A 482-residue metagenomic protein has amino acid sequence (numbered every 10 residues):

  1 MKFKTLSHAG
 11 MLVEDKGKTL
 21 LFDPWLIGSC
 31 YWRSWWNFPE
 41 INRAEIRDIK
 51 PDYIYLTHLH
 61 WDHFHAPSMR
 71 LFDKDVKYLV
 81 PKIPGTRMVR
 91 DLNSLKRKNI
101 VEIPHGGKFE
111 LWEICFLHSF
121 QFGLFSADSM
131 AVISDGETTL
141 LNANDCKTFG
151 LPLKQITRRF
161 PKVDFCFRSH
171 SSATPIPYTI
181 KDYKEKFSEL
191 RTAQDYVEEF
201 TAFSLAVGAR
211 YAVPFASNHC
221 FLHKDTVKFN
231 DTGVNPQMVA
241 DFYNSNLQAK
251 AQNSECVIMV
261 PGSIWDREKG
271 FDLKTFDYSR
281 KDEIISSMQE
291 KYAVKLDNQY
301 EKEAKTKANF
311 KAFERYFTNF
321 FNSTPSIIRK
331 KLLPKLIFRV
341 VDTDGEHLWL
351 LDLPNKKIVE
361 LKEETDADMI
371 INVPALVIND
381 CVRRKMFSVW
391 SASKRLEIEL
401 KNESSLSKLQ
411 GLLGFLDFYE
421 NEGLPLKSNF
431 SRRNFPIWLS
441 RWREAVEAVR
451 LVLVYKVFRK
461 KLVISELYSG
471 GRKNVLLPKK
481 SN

Functional and structural regions predicted by a protein language model:
A9-E14, S129-I133: Short beta-strand scaffold segments in enzyme catalytic cores
K16-L59, A66-L71, T148-K162, L361 (+2 more regions): Pre-active-site segment of Zn-dependent metallo-hydrolases
L21-D23, P51-F64, L79-K82, L141-K147 (+4 more regions): Active-site neighborhood of phospho(di)ester-bond hydrolases with catalytic His/Asp-centered motifs
D48, K74, L117-H118, F125-D128 (+2 more regions): Mobile, glycine- and charge-enriched loop segments and immediately flanking short secondary-structure elements within
H65-K74, K224-K228: Metal-dependent catalytic neighborhoods of phosphoester/phosphodiester hydrolases
V80-T138, D241: Metallo-beta-lactamase
L151-L247: Cap/insert and terminal regions of metallo-dependent hydrolase folds
W265-N482: Feature captures hydrophobic
